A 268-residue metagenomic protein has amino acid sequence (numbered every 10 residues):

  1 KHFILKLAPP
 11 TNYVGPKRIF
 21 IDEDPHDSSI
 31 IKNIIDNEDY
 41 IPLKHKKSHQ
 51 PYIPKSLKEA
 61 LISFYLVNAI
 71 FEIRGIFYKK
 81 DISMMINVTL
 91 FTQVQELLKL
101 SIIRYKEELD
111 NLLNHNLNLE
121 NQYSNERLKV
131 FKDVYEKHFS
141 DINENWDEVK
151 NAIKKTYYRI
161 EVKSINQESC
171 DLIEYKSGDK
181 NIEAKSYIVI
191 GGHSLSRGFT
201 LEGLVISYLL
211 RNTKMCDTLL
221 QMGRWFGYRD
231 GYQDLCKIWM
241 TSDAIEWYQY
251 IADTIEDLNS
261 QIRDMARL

Functional and structural regions predicted by a protein language model:
K1, P51-A60, F64-F71, N87 (+1 more regions): Conserved catalytic-core segments centered on acid/base and nucleophilic motifs
K1-F3, I19-H26, K99-K106, V205-Y208 (+3 more regions): Short secondary-structure boundary/capping segments
K1-R74, S83-M85, N118-N121: Conserved P-loop NTPase catalytic core
G15-K17, V94-L97, F199-T200, C216-T218 (+1 more regions): Switch/connector loops and helix/strand junctions flanking conserved nucleotide-binding motifs in nucleotide-processing
Y65-E72, I102, K106-L113, L117 (+1 more regions): Structural signal for hydrophobic packing residues in well-ordered secondary-structure cores of soluble enzyme domains
F77-I188: Conserved C-terminal RecA-like helicase domain
I165-E246: Conserved RecA-like P-loop NTPase helicase motor core
I245-L268: Long, hydrophobic alpha-helical segments
